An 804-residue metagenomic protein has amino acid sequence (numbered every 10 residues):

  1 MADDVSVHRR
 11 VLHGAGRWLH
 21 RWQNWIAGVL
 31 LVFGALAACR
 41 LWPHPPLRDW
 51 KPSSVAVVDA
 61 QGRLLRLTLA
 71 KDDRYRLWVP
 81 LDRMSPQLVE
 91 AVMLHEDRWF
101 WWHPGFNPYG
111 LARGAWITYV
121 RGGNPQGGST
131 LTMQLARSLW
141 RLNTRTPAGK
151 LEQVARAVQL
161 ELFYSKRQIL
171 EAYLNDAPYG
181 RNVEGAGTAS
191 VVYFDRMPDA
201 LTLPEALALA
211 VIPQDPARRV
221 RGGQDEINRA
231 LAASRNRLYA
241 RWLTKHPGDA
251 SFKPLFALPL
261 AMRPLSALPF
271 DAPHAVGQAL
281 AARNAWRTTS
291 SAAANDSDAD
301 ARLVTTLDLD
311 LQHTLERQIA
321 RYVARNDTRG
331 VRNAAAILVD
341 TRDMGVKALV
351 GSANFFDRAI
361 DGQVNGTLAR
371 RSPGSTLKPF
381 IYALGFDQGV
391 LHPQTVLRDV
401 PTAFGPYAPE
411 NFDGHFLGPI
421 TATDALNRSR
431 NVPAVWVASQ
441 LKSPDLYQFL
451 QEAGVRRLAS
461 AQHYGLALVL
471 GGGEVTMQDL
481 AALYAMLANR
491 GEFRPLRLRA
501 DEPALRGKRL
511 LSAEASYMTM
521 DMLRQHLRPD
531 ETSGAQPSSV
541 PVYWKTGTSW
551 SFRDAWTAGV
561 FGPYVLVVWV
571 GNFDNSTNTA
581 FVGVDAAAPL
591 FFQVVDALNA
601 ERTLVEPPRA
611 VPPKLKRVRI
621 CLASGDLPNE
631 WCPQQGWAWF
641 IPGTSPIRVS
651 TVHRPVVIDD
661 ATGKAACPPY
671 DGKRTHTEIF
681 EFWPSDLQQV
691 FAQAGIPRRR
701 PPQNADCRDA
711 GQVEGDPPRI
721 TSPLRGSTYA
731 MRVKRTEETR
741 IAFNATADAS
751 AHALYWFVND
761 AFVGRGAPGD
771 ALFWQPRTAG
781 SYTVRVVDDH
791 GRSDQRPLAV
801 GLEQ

Functional and structural regions predicted by a protein language model:
A2, L36, V58, H246 (+4 more regions): Soluble, non-transmembrane domains of envelope/secretory-pathway proteins that act on or interact with carbohydrate
A2-A60, Y119: N-terminal type II signal-anchor transmembrane helix that functions as the membrane-insertion/stop-transfer segment
L41-Q87: Terminal hydrophobic membrane-targeting helix
R63-L77, T188, D215, R221-Q224 (+7 more regions): Short pre-catalytic segments that frame enzyme active sites
P80-L131, E184-F194, D199-A206: Flexible, acidic/glycine-enriched loop-and-adjacent beta/alpha segments that face the extracytoplasmic/periplasmic side
I117-R145, S266-G277, A281, L391-L446 (+2 more regions): Conserved catalytic neighborhood of penicillin-recognizing serine enzymes
G123-H313, E410, Q448-A461, L466-G471 (+2 more regions): Non-catalytic, structured segments within soluble enzyme domains
T305-T328, A336-D340, L349-S352, D357-G366 (+3 more regions): A penicillin-recognizing enzyme superfamily signal
